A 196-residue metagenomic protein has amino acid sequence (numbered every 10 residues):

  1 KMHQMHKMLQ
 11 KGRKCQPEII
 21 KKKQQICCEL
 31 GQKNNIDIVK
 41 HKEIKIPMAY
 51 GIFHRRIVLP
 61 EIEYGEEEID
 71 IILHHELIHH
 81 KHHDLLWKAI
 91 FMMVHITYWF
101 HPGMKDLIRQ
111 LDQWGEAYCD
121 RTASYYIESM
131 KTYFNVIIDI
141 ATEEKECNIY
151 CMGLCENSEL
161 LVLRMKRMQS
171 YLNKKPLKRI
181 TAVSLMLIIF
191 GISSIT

Functional and structural regions predicted by a protein language model:
K1-I195: Membrane-embedded and juxtamembrane structural elements of multi-pass membrane proteins
